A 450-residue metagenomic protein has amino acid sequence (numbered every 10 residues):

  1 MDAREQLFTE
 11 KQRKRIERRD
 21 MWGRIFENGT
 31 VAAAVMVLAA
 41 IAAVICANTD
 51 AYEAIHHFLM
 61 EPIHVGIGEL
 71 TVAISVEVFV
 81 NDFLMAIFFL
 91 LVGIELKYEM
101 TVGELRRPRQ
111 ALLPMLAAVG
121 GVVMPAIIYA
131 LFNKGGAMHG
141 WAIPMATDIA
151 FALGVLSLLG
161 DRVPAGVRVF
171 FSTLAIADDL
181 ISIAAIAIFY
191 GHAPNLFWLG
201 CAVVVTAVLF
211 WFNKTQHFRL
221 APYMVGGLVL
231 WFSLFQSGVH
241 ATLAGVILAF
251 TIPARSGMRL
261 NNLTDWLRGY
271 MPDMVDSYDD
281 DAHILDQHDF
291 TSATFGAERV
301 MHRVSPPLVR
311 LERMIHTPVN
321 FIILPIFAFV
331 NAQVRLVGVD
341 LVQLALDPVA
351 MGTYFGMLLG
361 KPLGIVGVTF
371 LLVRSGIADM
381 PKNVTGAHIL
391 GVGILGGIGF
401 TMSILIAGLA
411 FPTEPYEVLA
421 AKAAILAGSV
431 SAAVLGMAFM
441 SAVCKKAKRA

Functional and structural regions predicted by a protein language model:
D2-N28, I45, N213, P222-G226 (+2 more regions): Predominantly late transmembrane helices and immediately cytosolic-facing juxtamembrane segments
R19-G23, L90-R106, L153-P164, A207-F218 (+4 more regions): C-terminal ends of transmembrane helices
V35-N48, F88-I94, M124-A126, V205-F210 (+5 more regions): Hydrophobic core segments of alpha-helical transmembrane domains in multi-pass membrane transport and ion-translocation
C46-F58, T71-E77, L91-R107, V123-A142: Transmembrane alpha-helix boundary signature
E69, A73-V102, N320-V339, Y354 (+3 more regions): Hydrophobic transmembrane alpha-helices of secondary-active transporters and Na+-translocating membrane complexes
E77-F89, G136-A150, G191-V204, T242 (+1 more regions): Structural signature of hydrophobic alpha-helical transmembrane segments
E99-A126, N195-V204, G338-P362, G386 (+2 more regions): Entry/N-cap segments of selected transmembrane alpha helices and their immediately preceding amphipathic helices
L156-P272: Functional cores that coordinate and move charged inorganic groups
